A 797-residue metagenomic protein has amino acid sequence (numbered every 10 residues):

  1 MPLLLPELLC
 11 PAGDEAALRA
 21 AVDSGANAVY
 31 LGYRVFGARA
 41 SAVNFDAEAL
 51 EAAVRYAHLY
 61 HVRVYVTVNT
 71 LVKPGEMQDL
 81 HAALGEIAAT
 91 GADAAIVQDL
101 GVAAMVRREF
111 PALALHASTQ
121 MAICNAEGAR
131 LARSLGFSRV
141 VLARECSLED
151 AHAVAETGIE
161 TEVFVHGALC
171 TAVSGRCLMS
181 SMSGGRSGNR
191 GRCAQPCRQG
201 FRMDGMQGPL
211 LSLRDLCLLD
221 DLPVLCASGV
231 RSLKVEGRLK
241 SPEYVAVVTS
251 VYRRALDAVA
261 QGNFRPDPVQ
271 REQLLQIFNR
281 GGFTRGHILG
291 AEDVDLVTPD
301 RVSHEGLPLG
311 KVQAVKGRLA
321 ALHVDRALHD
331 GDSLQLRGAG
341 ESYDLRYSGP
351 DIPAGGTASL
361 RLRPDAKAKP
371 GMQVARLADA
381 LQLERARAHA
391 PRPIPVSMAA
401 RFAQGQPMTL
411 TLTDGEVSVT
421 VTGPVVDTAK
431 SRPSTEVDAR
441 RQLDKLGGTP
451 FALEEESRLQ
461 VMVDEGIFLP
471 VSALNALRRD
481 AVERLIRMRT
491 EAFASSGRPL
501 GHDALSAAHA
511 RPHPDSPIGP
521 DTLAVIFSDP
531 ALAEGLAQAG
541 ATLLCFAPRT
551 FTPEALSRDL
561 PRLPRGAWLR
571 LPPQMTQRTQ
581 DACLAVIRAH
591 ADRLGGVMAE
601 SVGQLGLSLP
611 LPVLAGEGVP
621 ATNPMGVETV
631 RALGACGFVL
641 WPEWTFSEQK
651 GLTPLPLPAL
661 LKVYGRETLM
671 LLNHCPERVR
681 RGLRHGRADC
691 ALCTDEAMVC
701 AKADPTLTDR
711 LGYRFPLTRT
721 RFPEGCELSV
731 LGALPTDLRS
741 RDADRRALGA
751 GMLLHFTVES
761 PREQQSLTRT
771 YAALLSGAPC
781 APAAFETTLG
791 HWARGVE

Functional and structural regions predicted by a protein language model:
M1-D23, A28-R39, V54, Y60-A88 (+5 more regions): Surface-exposed amphipathic alpha-helical tracts and adjacent flexible/coil segments at the periphery of soluble enzymes
F45-L50: Glycine-rich, highly charged phosphate/nucleotide-binding loops
A126-E127: Conserved nucleotide-cofactor-binding alpha/beta core module
